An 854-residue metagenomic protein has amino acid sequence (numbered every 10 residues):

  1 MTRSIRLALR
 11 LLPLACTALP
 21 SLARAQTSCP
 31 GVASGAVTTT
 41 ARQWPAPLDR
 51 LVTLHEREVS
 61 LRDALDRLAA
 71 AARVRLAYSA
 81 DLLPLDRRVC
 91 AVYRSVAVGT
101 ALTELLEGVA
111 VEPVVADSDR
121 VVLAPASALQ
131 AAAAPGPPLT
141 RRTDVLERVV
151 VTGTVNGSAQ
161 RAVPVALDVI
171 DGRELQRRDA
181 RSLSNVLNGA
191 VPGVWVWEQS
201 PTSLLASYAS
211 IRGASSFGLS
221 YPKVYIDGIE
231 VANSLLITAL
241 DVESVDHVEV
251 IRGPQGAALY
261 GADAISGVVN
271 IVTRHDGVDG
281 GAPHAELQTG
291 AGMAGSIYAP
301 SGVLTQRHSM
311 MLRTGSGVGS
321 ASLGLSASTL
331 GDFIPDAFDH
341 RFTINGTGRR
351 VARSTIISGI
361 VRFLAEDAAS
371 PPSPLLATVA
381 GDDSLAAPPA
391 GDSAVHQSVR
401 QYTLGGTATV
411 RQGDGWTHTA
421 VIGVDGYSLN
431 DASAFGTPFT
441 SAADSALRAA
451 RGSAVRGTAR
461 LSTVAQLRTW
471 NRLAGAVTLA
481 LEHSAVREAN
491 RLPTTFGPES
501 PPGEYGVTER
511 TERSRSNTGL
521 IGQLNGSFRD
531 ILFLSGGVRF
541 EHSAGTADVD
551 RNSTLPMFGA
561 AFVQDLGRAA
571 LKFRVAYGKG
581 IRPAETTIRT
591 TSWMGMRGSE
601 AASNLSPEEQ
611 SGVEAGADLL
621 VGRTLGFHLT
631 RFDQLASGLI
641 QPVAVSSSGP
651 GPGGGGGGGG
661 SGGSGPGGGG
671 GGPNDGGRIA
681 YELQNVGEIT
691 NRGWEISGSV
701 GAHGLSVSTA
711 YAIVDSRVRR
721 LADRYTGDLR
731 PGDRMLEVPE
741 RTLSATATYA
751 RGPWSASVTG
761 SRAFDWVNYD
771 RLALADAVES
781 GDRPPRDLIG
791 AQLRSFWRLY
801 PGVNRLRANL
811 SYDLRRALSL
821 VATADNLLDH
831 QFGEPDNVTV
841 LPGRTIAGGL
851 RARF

Functional and structural regions predicted by a protein language model:
T27-R42, L65, A124-Q176, S184: Short, acidic, small-residue-rich periplasmic hinge/interaction motif at the N-terminus of Gram-negative outer-membrane
V121, T152-N156, L167, S184-I229: Extracytoplasmic beta-strand/coil segments of soluble accessory domains associated with Gram-negative outer-membrane
R178, S220-Y221, S244-D246, A258-N270 (+2 more regions): Outer-membrane beta-barrel translocator/receptor signature
N185, D227-G256, A377: Short acidic/polar hinge/loop motifs at secondary-structure boundaries that mediate gating or recognition
R313, R349, L571, V575 (+5 more regions): Conserved C-terminal beta-signal and adjacent last beta-strands/turns of outer-membrane beta-barrel proteins
L330-A337, R349-R411, H418, I422-R456 (+1 more regions): Flexible loop and strand-edge segments within Gram-negative outer membrane beta-barrel domains
D382-T403, T407, E509-N517, K579-A636 (+4 more regions): Outer-membrane beta-barrel signature, preferentially recognizing the C-terminal barrel domain of Gram-negative
N525-L534, D550, D633-L635, P652-G656 (+2 more regions): Gram-negative outer-membrane beta-barrel transporters
